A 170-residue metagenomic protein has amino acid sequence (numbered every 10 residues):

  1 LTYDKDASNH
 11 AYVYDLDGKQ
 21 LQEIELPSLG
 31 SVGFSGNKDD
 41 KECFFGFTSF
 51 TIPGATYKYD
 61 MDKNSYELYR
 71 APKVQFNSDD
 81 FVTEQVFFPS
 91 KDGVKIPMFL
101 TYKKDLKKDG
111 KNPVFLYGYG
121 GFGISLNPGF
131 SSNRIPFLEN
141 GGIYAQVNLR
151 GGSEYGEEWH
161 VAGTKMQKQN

Functional and structural regions predicted by a protein language model:
L1-D6, F44-T51: Beta-strand C-termini and the immediately following turn/loop, strongest in propeller blades
D6-V13, T51-K58: Structural motif
D15, S49, S90-D92: Short acidic, glycine-rich loop/turn motifs
D15-K19, M61-D62: Short loop/turn segments that connect beta-strands within beta-propeller blades
Q20-I24: A short beta-strand motif characteristic of beta-propeller blades
G30-G36: Repeated scaffold domains used in trafficking and secretory/extracellular systems, primarily beta-propellers
D40-K41: Short coil/turn segments that connect the beta-strands within blades of beta-propeller domains
M61-S65, R70-N170: Cap/lid segment of the alpha/beta-hydrolase catalytic domain
